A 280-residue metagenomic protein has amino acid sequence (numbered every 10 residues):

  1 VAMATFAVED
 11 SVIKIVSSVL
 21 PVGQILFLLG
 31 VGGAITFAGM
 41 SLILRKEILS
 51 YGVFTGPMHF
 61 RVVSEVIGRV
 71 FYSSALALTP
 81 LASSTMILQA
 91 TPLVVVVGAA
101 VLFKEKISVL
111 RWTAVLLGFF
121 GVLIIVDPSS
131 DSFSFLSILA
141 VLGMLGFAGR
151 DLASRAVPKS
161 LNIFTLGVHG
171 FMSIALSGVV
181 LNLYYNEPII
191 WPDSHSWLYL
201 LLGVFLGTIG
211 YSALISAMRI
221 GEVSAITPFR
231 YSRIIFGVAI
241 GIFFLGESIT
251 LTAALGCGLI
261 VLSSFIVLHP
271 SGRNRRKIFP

Functional and structural regions predicted by a protein language model:
V1, A34-F60, V109, L161 (+3 more regions): Membrane-interface interhelical linkers
M3-V8, A38, V62, V66-V70 (+8 more regions): Hydrophobic/small/kink-forming positions within alpha-helical transmembrane segments of polytopic membrane proteins
F6-A7, S11-K14, V22, F37 (+3 more regions): Transmembrane alpha-helical segments that form core, pore/gating elements of small-molecule transporters/exporters
F27, S50-F54, V122, D127-G146 (+2 more regions): Juxtamembrane helix-entry segments on the extracytoplasmic side of multipass membrane proteins
G52-V62, I107-F119, L136-V141, S160-M172 (+1 more regions): Cytoplasmic-side transmembrane-helix entry/capping segments in multi-pass membrane proteins
S74, T91-T113, I235-A254: C-terminal transmembrane-helix exit sites in multi-pass transporters
T85-A90, V157-S173, Y211-I242: Helix-helix packing/entry segments at the starts of transmembrane helices
L110-D127, T252-S271: Hydrophobic transmembrane alpha-helices of multi-pass small-molecule transport proteins
